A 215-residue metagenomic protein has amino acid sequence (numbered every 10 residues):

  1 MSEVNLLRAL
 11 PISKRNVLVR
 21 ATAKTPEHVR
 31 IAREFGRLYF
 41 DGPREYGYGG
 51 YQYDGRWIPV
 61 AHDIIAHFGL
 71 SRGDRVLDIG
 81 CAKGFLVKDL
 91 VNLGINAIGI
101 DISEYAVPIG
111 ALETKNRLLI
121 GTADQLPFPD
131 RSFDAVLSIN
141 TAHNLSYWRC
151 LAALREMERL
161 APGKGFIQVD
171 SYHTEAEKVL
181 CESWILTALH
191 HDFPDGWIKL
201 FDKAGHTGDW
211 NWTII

Functional and structural regions predicted by a protein language model:
M1-F68, R75-P127, L145-A152, E156 (+1 more regions): Class I (Rossmann-like) S-adenosyl-L-methionine-dependent methyltransferase catalytic domain, capturing the SAM-binding
P129-R131: Glycine-rich phosphate-binding loop signature in dinucleotide/nucleotide-binding domains
D134, G163: Conserved acidic residues
L137: A conserved beta-strand element that flanks and buttresses the S-adenosyl-L-methionine
N140-N144: Short catalytic micro-motifs in class I SAM-dependent methyltransferases
